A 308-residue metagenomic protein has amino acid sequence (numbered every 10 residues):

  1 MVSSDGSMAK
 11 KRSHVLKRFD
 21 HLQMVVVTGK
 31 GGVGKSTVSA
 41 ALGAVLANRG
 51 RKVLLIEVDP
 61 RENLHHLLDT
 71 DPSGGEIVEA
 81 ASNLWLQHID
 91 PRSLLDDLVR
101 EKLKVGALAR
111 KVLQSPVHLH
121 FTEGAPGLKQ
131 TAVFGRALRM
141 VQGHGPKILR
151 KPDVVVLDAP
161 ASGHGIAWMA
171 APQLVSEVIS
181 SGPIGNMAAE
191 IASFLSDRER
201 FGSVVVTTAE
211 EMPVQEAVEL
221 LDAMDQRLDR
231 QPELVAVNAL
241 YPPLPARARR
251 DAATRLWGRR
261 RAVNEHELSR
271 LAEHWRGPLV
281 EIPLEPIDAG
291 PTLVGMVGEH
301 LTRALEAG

Functional and structural regions predicted by a protein language model:
M1-F19, S196, R200, T208-G308: C-terminal lobe/tail of nucleotide-utilizing enzymes
F19, L46-R49, V78-A80, G145-R150 (+2 more regions): Conserved catalytic network of the ASCE P-loop NTPase/AAA+ motor domain
D20-V25: Pre-Walker A (Motif I) flank of P-loop NTPase domains
V27, G31, D59, A137 (+3 more regions): Residue-level signature of catalytic and energy-coupling elements of molecular machines, predominantly ATP/GTP-dependent
T28, V33-P91, W168-Q173: Walker A/P-loop NTP-binding active-site region of P-loop NTPases, recognizing the glycine-rich GxxxxGKT/S
L55, V154, L234: Hydrophobic "anchor" residues on beta-strands that sit immediately upstream of conserved functional sites
E62-L67, L94-D97, G163-W168, V214-Q215 (+2 more regions): Switch/connector loops and helix/strand junctions flanking conserved nucleotide-binding motifs in nucleotide-processing
L108-E210, E216-E219: Phosphate/Mg2+-binding loops and adjacent switch elements in nucleotide/diphosphate-handling enzyme cores
